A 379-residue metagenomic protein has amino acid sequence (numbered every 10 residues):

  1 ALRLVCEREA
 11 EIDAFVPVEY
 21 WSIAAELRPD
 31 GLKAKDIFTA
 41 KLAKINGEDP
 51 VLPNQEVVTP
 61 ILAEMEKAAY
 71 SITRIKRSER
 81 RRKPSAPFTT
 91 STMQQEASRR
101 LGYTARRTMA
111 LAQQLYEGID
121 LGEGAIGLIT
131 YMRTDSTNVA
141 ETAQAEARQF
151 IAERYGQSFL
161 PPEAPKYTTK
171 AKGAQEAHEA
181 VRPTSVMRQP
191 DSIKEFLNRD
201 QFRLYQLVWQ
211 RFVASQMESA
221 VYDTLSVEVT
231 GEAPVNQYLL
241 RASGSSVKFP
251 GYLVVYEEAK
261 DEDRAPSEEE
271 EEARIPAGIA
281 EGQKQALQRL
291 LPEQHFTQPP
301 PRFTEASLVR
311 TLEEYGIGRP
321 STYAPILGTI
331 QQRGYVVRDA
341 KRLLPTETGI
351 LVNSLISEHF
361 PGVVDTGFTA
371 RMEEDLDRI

Functional and structural regions predicted by a protein language model:
A1-E79, Q113, P183-R241, S246-K248: Phosphate-backbone binding and catalysis cores of DNA-processing enzymes
A1-L2, E19-L27, Q113-Q114, M132-T137 (+5 more regions): A glycine-rich phosphate-binding loop feature that marks nucleotide/adenosyl-phosphate handling sites
R77-A86, E96-T104, T130-V139: Conserved short loop/turn motifs at secondary-structure junctions
R80-R82, T90, E96, R100 (+5 more regions): Long insertion/accessory domains within large nucleic-acid-processing enzymes
Y103-Q114, I317-Q332: Short amphipathic alpha-helical interaction segments
G118-I119, I126, H178, Y315 (+1 more regions): Alpha-helix C-caps/helix-loop-beta hinges
A125-I151, P325-G362: Accessory beta->alpha helical hairpin/"wing" motif in late/C-terminal subdomains of nucleic-acid enzymes
E153-V181, G362-I379: Leucine-rich, amphipathic alpha-helical/linker segments
